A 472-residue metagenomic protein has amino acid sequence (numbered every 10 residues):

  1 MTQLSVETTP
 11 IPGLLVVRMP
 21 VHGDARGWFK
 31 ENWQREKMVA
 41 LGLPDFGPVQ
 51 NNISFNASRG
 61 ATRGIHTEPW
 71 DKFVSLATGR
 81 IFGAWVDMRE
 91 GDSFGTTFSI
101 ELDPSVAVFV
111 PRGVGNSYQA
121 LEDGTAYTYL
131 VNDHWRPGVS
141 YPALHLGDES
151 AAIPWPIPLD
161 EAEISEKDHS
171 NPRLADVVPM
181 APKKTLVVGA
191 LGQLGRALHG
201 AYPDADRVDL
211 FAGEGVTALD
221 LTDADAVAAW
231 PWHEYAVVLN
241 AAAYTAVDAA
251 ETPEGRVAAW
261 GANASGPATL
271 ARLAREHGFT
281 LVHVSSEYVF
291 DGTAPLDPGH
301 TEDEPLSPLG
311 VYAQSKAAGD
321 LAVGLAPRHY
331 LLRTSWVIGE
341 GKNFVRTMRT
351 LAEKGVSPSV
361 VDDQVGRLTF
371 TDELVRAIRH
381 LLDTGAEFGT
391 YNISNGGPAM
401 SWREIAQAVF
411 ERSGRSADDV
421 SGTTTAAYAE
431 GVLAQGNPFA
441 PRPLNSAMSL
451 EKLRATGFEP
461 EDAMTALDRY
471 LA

Functional and structural regions predicted by a protein language model:
M1-L102, E122-A126, V131-V139, A143-P182: Non-catalytic, conserved peripheral segments adjacent to functional cores
D160-P182, S416, F439-A472: C-terminal amphipathic/interface module of NAD(P)-dependent oxidoreductases and related NAD-binding regulators
P182-P203: N-terminal Rossmann NAD(P)H-binding glycine-rich loop of SDR-like oxidoreductase domains
A205-V227: Adenosine-cofactor binding site in Rossmann-like domains, unifying the SAM/SAH pocket of S-adenosylmethionine-dependent
L221-A262: NAD(P)H-binding glycine-rich loop region in Rossmannoid oxidoreductase-like domains and their noncatalytic homologs
V257, G261-T269, E276, V289-L332 (+1 more regions): Catalytic helix-loop patch of NAD(P)-dependent Rossmann-fold dehydrogenases
L321-G366, D372-E373: NAD(P)-dependent short-chain dehydrogenase/reductase
A377, T384-P438: Mid/C-terminal beta-alpha module of Rossmann-like enzyme folds, strongest in SDR-family dehydrogenases/epimerases
